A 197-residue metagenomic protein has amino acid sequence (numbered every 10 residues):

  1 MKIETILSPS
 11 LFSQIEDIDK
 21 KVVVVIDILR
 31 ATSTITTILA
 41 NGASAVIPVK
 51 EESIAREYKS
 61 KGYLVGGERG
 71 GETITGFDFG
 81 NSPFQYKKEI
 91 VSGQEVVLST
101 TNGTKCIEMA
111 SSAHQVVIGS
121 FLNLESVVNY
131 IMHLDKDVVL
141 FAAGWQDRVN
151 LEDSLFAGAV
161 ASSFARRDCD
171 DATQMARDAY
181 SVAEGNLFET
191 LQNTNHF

Functional and structural regions predicted by a protein language model:
I3-E4, K21-V24, S44-I47, G62-V65 (+3 more regions): Structural motif
E4-D17, A31-L39, A43, S53-V96 (+1 more regions): Residues that scaffold, gate, or flank divalent-cation-dependent active/transport sites
I26-S33, K50-S53, T101, L122 (+3 more regions): Conserved active-site and cofactor/substrate-binding residues in soluble primary-metabolism enzymes
E72, D78-Q115, N129, L151-F197: Long, charged alpha-helical interface segments
T100-T101, S120, A142-G144: Short, structured patches in soluble enzyme cores that scaffold and shape functional sites
V117-I118, L124-I131, K136: Nuclease catalytic cores that cleave nucleic-acid phosphodiester bonds, predominantly acidic two-metal-ion
V139-W145, D168: Glycine-rich anion-binding loop/nest that anchors nucleotide
A143-D153: Phosphate/ribose-phosphate-bearing ligand recognition and processing surfaces, centered on ADP-ribose/NAD(+/P+) systems
